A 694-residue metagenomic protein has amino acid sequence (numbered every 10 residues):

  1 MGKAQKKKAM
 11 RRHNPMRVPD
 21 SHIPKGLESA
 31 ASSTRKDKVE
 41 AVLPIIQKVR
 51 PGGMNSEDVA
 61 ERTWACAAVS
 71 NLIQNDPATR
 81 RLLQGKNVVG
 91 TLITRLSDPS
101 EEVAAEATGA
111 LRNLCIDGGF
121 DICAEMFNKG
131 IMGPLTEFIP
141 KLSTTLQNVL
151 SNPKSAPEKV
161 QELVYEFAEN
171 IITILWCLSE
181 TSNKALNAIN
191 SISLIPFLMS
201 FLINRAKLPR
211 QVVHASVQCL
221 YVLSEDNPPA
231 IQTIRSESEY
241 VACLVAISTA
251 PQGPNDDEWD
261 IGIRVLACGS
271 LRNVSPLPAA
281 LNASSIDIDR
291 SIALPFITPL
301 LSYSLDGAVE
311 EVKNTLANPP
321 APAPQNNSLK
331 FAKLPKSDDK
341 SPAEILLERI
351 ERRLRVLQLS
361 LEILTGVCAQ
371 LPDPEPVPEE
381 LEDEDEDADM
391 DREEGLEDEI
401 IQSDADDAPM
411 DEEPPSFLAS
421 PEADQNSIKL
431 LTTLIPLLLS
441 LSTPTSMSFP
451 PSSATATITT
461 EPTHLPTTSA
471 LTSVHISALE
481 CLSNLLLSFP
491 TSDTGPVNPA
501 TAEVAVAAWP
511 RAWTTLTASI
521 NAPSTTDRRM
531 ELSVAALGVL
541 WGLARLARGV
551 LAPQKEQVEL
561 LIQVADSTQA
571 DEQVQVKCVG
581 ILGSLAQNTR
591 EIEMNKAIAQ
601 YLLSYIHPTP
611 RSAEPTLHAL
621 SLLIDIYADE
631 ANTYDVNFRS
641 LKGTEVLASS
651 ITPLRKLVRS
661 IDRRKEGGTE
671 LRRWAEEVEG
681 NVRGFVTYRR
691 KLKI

Functional and structural regions predicted by a protein language model:
G2-A41, K141-V164, I292-S473: Acidic, serine/threonine- and proline-enriched intrinsically disordered linkers and terminal tails in large eukaryotic
G2-K7, S483, L487, T491-R655 (+2 more regions): Extended, charge-rich low-complexity regions and/or helical-solenoid scaffolds
A31-P44, P51-W64, A68, L72-G90 (+10 more regions): Elongated alpha-helical scaffolds that mediate protein-protein interactions in large eukaryotic proteins, primarily
V42-P51, V88-I93, M126, I131-L142 (+10 more regions): Buried hydrophobic core positions in alpha-solenoid tandem helical repeats
E57-D58, P99-S100, S143, V164 (+10 more regions): Short inter-helical turns and helix N-cap capping residues of alpha-solenoid HEAT/ARM repeat scaffolds
T63-P77, T91, A105-F120, L163-N183 (+8 more regions): Alpha-helical solenoid repeat architecture
G119-D121, F127-L359, I363-E379: Fungal eukaryote-biased detector of long internal structured cores
L305-K313, A317, P342-L347, C368-A369 (+1 more regions): Eukaryotic acidic, Ser/Thr-rich intrinsically disordered low-complexity regions
